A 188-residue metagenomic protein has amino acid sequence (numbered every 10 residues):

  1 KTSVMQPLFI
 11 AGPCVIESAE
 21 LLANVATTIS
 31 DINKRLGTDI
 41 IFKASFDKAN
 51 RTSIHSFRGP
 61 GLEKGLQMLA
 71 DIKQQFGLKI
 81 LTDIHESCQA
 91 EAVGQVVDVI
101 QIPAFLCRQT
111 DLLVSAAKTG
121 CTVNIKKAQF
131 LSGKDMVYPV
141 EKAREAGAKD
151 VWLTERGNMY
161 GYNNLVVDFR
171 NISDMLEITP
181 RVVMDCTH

Functional and structural regions predicted by a protein language model:
K1-I10, A23, Q67: N-terminal amphipathic alpha-helix/helix-capping segment at the start of soluble metabolic enzymes
F9-L21, I40-L62: Glycine-rich, proline-tolerant flexible connector loops at the mouths of alpha/beta enzymes
G12, F42, V93, I125 (+1 more regions): Conserved, mostly hydrophobic/aromatic
E17-N24, S56-K64, A104, L131 (+2 more regions): Alpha-helix N-cap and loop-to-helix initiation/capping positions
T28-L36, H55-L81, A116-T122, N171-V182: Alpha-helix-loop-beta-strand connector modules within alpha/beta enzyme cores
T38-S45, K79-I84, M184-C186: Short beta-strand segments at enzyme active-site cores
P60-G61, Q75-Q89, D98-D111, T122-G133 (+1 more regions): Catalytic beta/alpha-barrel core
G120, N124-H188: Catalytic alpha/beta core domains of metabolic enzymes, predominantly
